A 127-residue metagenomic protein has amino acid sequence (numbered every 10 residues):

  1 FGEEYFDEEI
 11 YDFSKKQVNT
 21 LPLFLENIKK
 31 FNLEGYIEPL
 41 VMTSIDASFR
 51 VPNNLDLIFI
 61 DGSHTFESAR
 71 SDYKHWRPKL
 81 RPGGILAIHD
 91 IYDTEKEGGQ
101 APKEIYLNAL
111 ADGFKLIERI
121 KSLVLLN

Functional and structural regions predicted by a protein language model:
F1-N127: S-adenosylmethionine/decaboxylated-SAM
